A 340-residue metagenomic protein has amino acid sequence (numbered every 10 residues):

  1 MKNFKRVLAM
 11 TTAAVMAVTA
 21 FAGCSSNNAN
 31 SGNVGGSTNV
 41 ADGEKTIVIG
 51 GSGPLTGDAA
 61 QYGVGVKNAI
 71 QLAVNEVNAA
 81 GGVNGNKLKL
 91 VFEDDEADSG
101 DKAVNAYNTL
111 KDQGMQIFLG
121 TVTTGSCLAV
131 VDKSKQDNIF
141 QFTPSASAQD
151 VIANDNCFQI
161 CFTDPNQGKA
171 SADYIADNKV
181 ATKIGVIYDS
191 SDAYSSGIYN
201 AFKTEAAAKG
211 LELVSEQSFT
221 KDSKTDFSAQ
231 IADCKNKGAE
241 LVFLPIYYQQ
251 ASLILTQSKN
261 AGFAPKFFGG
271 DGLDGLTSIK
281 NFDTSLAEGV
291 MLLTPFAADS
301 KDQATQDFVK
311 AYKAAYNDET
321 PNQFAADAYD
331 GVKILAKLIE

Functional and structural regions predicted by a protein language model:
M1-V48, A79, D112: Short, low-complexity disordered leader/linker segments with a strong preference for bacterial N-terminal type II
N28, D42-E44, K67-L90, A207-E212: Signal peptide-proximal N-terminal region of secreted/periplasmic/extracellular or secretory-lumen proteins
G32-G36, V40, Y62-V66, A80-V151 (+2 more regions): Beta-alpha junction/loop-to-helix N-cap segments that form part of ligand/metal-binding clefts
V40-G43, I47-Q71, E93-G100, T123 (+3 more regions): Extracytoplasmic "Venus flytrap"
L110-V122, F142-P144, G185-Y188, G238-Y248 (+3 more regions): Periplasmic-binding protein-like
D137-A176, A297: Extracellular glycoside hydrolase catalytic/binding regions
C157-S218, L241, L335: An alpha-beta-alpha
L255-Y329: Extracellular/periplasmic periplasmic-binding protein-like sensory domains
